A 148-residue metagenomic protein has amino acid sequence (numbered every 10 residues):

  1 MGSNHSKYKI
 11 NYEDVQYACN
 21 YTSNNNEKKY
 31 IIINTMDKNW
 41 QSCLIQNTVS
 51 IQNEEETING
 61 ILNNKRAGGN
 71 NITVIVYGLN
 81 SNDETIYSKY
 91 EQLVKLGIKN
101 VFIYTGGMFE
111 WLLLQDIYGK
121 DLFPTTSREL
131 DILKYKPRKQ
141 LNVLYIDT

Functional and structural regions predicted by a protein language model:
G2-Y30, T35-T148: Rhodanese-like catalytic fold shared by cysteine-dependent sulfurtransferases and DSP/PTP-type phosphatases
